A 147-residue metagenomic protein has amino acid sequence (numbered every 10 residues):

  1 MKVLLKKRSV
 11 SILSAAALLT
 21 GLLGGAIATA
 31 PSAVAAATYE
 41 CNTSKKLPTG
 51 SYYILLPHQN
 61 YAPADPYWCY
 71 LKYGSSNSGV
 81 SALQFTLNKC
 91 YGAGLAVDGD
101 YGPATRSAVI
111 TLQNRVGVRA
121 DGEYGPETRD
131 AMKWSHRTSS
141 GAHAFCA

Functional and structural regions predicted by a protein language model:
M1-A35: Secretory targeting and sorting signals
K2-L4, S32-G99, H143-A147: Acidic, Ser/Thr/Pro/Gly-enriched interdomain connector segments
I12, A17-L18, L22, K46 (+3 more regions): Acidic/proline-rich low-complexity IDRs
L22-A26, S51, S75, P103 (+2 more regions): Intrinsically disordered, low-complexity regions
L23-S32, I54-L55, E127, A131-S135: Short, intrinsically disordered, charge-biased short linear motifs at domain edges
Y70-A82, N88-W134: Short acidic, glycine/serine/threonine-rich helix-capping segments at coil-helix boundaries
K133-A147: Intrinsically disordered, low-complexity Ser/Thr-rich linker and spacer segments in cell-wall-related proteins
